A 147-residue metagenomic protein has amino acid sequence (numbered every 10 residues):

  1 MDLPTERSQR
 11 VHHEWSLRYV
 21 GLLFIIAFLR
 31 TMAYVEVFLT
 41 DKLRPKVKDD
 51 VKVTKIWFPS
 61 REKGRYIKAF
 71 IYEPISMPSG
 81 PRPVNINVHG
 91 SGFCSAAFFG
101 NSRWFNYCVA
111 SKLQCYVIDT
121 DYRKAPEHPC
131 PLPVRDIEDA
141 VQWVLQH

Functional and structural regions predicted by a protein language model:
M1-V47: N-terminal targeting or regulatory segments adjacent to alpha/beta-hydrolase or S9 domains
A33-G80: N-terminal cap/lid segment of alpha/beta-hydrolase-fold proteins
A69, P81-G92: Short beta-strand element of the alpha/beta-hydrolase
E73-I75, R103-C108: Short, charged beta->alpha transition segments
I75, S91, D121-A125: Short beta-to-alpha linker loops that shape the active-site pocket of alpha/beta-hydrolase fold enzymes
V84, Q114-I118: A fold-wide structural signal in alpha/beta-hydrolase
C94, V109-A110: Membrane-embedded segments
A97-F105, I118-H147: Catalytic nucleophile-loop/oxyanion-hole region of alpha/beta-hydrolase and closely related hydrolase-like folds
